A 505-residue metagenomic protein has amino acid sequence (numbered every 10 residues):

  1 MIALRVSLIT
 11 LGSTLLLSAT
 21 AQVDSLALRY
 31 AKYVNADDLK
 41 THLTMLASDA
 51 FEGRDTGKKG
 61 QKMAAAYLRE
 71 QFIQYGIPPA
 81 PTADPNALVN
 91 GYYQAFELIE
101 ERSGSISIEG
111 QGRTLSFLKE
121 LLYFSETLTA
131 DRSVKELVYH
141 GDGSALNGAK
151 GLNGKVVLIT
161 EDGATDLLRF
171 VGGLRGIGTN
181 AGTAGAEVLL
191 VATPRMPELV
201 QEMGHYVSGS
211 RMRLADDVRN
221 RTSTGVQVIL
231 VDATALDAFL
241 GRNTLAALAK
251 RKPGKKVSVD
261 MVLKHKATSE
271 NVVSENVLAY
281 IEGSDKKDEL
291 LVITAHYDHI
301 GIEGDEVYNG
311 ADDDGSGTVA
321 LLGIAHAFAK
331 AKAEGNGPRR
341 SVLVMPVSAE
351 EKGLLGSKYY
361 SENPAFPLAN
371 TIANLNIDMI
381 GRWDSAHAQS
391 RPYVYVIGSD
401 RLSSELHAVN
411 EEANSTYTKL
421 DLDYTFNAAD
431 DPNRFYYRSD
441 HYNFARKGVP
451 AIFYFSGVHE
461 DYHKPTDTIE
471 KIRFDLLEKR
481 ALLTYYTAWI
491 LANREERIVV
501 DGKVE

Functional and structural regions predicted by a protein language model:
T20-A83, I281-E282, D501: N-terminal hydrophobic or amphipathic helices/low-complexity stretches enriched in small/hydrophobic/Pro/Gly
D24-A27, K119-A149, D217-G310, H326 (+1 more regions): Soluble metallo-hydrolase cores and metallopeptidase-like ectodomains found primarily in the secretory/periplasmic
S25-Y33, D49-K59, Q94-A95, K135-G143 (+7 more regions): Second-shell loop/turn segments in exported
E52-V156, G163-L168: Noncatalytic luminal/extracellular "stalk/propeptide" segments of secretory-pathway proteins
F117-N220, T224-Q227, Y308, H326: Extracellular/luminal Protease-associated
R219, V226-N243, V347-F453: Metal-dependent peptidase/peptidase-like ectodomains
I229, H326, F455, H459-E505: His/Asp/Glu-rich mid-to-C-terminal helical/loop segments that flank catalytic regions of hydrolases
G323-G353, I377: Short helix-loop-beta-strand segments that form the rim/entrance of peptidase-like active sites
